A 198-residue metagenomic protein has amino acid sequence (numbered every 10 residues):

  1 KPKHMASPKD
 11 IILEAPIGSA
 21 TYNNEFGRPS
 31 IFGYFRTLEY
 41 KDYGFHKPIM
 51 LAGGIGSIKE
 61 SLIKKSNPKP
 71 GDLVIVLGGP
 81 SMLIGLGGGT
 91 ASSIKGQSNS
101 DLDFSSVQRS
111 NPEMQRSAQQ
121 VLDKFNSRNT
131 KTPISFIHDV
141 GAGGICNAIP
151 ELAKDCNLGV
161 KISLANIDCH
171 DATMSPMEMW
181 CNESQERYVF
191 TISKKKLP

Functional and structural regions predicted by a protein language model:
K1-P198: Glycine/proline-enriched, intrinsically flexible loops and inter-domain linkers
